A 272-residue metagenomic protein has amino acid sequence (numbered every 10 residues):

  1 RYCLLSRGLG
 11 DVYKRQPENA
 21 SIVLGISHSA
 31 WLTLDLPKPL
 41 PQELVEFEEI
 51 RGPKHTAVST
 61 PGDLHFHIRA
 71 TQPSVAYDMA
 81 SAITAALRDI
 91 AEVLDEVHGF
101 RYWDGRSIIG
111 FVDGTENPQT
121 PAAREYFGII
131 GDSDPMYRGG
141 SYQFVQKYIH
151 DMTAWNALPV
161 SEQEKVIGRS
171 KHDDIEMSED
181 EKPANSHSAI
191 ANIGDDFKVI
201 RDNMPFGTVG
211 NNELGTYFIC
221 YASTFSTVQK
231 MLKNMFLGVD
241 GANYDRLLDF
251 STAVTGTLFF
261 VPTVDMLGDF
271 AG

Functional and structural regions predicted by a protein language model:
Y2-Y13: Single conserved hydrophobic/aromatic residue that forms the stacking wall/gate of nucleotide- or nucleobase-binding
D11-R15, T84-L94, F236-D245: A common structural junction motif
V23-A82: Long, hydrophobic/aromatic-enriched structural stretches that serve as scaffold segments
V58-R69, G139-F144, I200, N212-Y217: Glycine-rich, often proline-containing surface loops adjacent to acidic residues and nearby aromatics that form
H67-E116: Long, hydrophobic, well-ordered secondary-structure blocks that form the structural core and pocket-lining surfaces
R101-M204: Aromatic/basic-lined ligand-recognition segments that form π-stacking hydrophobic pockets flanked by Lys/Arg to engage
D173-N243: Extended, compositionally biased non-globular segments
K233-G272: TerminUS-proximal long segments
